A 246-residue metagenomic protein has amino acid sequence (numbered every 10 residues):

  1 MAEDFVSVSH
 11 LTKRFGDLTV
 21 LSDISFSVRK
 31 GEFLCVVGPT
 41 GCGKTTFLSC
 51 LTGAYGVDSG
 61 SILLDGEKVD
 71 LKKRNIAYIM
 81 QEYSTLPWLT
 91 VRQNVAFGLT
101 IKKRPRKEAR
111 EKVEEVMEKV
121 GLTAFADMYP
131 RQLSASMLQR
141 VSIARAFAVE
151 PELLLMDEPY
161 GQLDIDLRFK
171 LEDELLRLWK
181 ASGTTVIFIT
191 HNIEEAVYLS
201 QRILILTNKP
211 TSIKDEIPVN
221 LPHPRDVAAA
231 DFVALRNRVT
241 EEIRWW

Functional and structural regions predicted by a protein language model:
V37-P39: The feature captures the beta-strand-to-loop junction immediately N-terminal to the Walker
T52: Helix-to-loop junction immediately C-terminal to a conserved catalytic motif
R92-T100, R110, E114, P218: Short helical segment in ABC ATPase nucleotide-binding domains corresponding to the A-loop/adjacent helical element
K107-F125, R177: Conserved ABC ATPase "signature" region
Y129-L133, M137: Conserved ABC ATPase signature
A148-E152: A short, proline-enriched helix->beta-strand linker immediately N-terminal to the Walker B motif in ABC-type P-loop
